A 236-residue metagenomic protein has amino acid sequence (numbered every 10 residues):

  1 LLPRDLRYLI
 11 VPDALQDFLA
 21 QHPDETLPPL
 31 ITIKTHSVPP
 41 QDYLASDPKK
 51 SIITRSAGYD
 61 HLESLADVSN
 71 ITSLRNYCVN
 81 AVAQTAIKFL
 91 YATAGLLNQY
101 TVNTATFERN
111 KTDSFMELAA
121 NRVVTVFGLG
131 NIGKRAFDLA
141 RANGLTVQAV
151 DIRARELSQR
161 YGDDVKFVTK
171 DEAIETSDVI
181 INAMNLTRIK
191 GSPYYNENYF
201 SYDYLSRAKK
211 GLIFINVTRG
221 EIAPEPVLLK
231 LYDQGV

Functional and structural regions predicted by a protein language model:
L1-P28: N-terminal glycine-/charge-rich "phosphate-binding" loop or analogous flexible N-terminal tail
P28-V102, M116: Phosphate/diphosphate ligand-binding glycine-rich loop within oxidoreductases
S46-S51, D67-S69, L145, K209-L212 (+1 more regions): A short helix->loop->beta-strand "cap" motif at the edges of active sites that frequently abuts
T101-R135: Glycine-rich NAD(P)-binding loop of Rossmann-like domains
L139-A140, A208: Aromatic pocket-lining residues of Rossmann-like dinucleotide-binding sites
Q148: Conserved beta-strand positions in the Rossmann-like core of class I SAM-dependent methyltransferases
D151-A154: N-terminal Rossmann-fold cofactor-binding loop
E156-V236: Rossmann-like adenosine-cofactor binding region
